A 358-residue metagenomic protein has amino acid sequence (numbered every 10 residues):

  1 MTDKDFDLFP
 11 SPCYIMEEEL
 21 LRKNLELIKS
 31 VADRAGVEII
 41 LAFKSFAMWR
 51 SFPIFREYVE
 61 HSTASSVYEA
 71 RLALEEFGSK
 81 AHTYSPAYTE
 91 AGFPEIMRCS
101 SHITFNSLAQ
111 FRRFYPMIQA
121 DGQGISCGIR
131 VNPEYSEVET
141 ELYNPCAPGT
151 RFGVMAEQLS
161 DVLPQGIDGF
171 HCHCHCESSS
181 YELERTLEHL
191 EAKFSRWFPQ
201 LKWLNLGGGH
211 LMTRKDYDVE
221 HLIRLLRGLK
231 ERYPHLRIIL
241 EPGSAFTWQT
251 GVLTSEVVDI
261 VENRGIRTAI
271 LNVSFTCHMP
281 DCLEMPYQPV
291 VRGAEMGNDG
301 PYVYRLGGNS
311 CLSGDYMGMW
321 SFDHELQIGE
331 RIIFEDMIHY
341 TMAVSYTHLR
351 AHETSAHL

Functional and structural regions predicted by a protein language model:
L21, K44, A73, I129 (+5 more regions): Conserved, mostly hydrophobic/aromatic
V37-W203, Y217, L225-G228, R232: Active-site-proximal beta-alpha core segment in soluble small-molecule metabolic enzymes
Y143-C146, D216-G228, R237-E295: Active-site loop ensemble at the mouth of alpha/beta enzyme cores that anchors a bound cofactor
C174-H175, N205-L211, P242-S244: Glycine-rich beta-strand-to-loop/alpha-helix junction loops that act as flexible
H339-Y346: Short, Lys/Arg- and Gly-enriched loop/turn segments at beta-strand edges
T347-T354: Conserved small/polar residues in nucleotide/adenosyl-binding loops
